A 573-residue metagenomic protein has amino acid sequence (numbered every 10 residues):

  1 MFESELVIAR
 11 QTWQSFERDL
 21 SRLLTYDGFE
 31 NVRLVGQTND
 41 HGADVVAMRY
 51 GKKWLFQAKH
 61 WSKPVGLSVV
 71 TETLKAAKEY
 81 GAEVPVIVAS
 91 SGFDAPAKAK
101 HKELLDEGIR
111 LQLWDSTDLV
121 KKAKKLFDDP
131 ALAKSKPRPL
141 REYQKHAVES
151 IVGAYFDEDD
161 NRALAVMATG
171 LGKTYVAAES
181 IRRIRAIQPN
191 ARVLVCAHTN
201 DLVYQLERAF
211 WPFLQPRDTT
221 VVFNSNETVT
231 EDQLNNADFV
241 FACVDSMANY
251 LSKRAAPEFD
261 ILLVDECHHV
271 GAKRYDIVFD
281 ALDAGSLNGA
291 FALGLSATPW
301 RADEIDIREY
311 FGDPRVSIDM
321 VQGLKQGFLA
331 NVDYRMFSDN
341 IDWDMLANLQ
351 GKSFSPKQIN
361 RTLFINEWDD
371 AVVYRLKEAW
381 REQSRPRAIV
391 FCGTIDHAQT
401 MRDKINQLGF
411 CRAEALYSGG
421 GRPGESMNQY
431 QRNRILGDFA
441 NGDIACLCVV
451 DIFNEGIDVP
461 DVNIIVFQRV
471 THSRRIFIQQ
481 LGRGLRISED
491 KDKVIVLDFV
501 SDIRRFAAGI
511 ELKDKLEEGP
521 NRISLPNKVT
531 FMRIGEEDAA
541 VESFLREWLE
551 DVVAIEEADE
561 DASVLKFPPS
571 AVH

Functional and structural regions predicted by a protein language model:
M1-M167, L171, Y175, R254 (+3 more regions): Mixed-charge (Asp/Glu-Lys/Arg
T174-V176, P189-P212, G393-D396: Conserved Walker A/P-loop ATP-binding site and its immediately adjacent core in helicase/helicase-like ATPase domains
V222-Q233, Q399-T400, C411-V450: Conserved helicase ATPase core of P-loop NTP-dependent helicases/translocases
E227-I261, D276-I277, I452: Conserved helix/coil segment N-terminal to the catalytic DExD/H
P257-L262, C446-V470, I476-L481, K493-F499: A short beta-strand element within the Helicase C-terminal
H269-R335: Post-DEXD/H (motif II) to motif III coupling segment of the RecA-like Helicase ATP-binding lobe
P314-I389: Conserved interdomain linker/interface between the two RecA-like ATPase lobes of SF2 helicase motors
Q479, R483-D514: Conserved segment of the helicase C-terminal RecA-like domain
